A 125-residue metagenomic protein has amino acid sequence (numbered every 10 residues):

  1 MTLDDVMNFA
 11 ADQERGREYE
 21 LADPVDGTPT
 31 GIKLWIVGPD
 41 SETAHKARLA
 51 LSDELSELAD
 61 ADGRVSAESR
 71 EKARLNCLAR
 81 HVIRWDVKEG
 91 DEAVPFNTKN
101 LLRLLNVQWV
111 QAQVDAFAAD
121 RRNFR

Functional and structural regions predicted by a protein language model:
M1-R15: Extended acidic low-complexity intrinsically disordered regions
V6-A10, L21, F117: Extended hydrophobic/Leu-rich segments
F9, P24-D26, K72: Generic marker of residues within folded, mature protein domains
R15-P29: Short acidic-hydrophobic surface loop/beta-edge motif
T28-R125: Short, surface-exposed, charged amphipathic helix/loop patches that serve as local interaction elements
